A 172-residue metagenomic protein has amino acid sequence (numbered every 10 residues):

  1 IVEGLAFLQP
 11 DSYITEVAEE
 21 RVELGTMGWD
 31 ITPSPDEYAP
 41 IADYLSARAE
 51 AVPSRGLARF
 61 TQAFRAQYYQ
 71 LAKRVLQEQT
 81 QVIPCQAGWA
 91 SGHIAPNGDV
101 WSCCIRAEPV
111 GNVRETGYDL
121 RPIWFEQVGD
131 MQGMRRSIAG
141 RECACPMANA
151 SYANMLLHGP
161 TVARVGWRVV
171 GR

Functional and structural regions predicted by a protein language model:
I1-W101, I105-E115, L157-H158: Radical SAM enzyme [4Fe-4S]-AdoMet core and its adjacent flexible, acidic and glycine-rich loops/tails across
T80-V82, D99-R172: Flexible mid-to-C-terminal extensions adjoining Fe-S/redox cofactors in radical SAM and related proteins
